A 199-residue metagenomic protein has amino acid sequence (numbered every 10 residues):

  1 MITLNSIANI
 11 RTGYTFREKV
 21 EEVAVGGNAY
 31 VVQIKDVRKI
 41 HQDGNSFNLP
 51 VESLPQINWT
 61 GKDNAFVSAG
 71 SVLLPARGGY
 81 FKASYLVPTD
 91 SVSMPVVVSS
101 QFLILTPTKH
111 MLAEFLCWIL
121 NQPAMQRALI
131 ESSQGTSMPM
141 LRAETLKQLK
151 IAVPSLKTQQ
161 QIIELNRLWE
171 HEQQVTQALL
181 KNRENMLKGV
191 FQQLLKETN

Functional and structural regions predicted by a protein language model:
M1-G27, V153-N199: Non-catalytic DNA-recognition/assembly elements of restriction-modification systems
L4-A8, S100-V153: Basic, amphipathic alpha-helical recognition segments used for DNA target recognition
N5-V20, V37-A69: Sequence-specific dsDNA recognition surfaces
E21-A29, L49-V51, A65-V67, Y85-S99: Short, surface-exposed loop/turn microsegments at beta-strand edges and helix-strand junctions
G61-K62, V92, T136: A structural connector/turn signal
V72-L74: Generic structural signal for buried aliphatic residues
A76-W118: A short beta-sheet element
